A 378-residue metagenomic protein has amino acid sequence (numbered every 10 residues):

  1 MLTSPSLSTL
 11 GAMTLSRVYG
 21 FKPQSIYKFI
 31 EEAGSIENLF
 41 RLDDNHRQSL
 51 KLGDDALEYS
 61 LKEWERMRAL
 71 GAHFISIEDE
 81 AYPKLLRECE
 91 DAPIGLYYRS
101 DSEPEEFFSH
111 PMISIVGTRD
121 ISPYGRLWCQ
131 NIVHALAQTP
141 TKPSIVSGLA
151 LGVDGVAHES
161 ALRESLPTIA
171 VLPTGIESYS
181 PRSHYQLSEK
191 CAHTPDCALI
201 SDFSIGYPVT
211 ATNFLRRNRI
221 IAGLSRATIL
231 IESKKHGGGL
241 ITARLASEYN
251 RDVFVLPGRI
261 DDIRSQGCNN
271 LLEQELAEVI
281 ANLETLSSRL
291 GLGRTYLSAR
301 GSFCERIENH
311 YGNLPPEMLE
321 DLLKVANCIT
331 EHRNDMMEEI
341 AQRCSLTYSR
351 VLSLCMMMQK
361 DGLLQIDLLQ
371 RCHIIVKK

Functional and structural regions predicted by a protein language model:
M1-A81, D361-R371, V376-K378: Short, small/acidic-rich helices and loops at N termini and domain boundaries of DNA replication/processing enzymes
L2-P5, S76-K378: Glycine-biased, small-residue-rich flexible motifs in mid-sequence functional cores and linkers
